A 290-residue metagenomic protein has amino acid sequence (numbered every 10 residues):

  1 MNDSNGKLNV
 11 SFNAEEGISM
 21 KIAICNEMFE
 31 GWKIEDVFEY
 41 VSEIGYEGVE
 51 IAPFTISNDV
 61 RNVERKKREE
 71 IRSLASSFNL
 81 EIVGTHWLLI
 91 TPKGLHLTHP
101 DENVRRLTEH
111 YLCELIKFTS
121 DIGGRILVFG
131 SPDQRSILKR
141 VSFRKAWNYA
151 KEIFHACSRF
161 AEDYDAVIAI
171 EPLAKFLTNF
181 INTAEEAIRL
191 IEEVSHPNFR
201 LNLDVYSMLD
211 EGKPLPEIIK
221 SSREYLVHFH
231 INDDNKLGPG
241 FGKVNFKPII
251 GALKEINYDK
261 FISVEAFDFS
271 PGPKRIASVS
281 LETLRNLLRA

Functional and structural regions predicted by a protein language model:
V10-F12, E35-D36, S76-S77, G94-R200 (+1 more regions): Active-site acidic/histidine proton-transfer and metal-coordination neighborhood in alpha/beta enzyme cores
F12-E47, R72, S76, G123-R125 (+2 more regions): Histidine-acidic metal/acid-base catalytic patches
M28-E30, P53-T55, L88-T91, D133-R135 (+4 more regions): Active-site-proximal loop/turn and secondary-structure-junction residues that shape catalytic pockets, frequently
I51, I82-G84, V128-F129, I170 (+2 more regions): Hydrophobic residues in well-ordered beta-strands that form the structural core
A52-R72, S131, L138: Glycine-rich, proline-tolerant flexible connector loops at the mouths of alpha/beta enzymes
V60-E64, H96-P100, K139-R144, N179-N182 (+3 more regions): Short, solvent-exposed loop/turn segments at secondary-structure boundaries
R68-G94: Short hydrophobic interaction/assembly module
